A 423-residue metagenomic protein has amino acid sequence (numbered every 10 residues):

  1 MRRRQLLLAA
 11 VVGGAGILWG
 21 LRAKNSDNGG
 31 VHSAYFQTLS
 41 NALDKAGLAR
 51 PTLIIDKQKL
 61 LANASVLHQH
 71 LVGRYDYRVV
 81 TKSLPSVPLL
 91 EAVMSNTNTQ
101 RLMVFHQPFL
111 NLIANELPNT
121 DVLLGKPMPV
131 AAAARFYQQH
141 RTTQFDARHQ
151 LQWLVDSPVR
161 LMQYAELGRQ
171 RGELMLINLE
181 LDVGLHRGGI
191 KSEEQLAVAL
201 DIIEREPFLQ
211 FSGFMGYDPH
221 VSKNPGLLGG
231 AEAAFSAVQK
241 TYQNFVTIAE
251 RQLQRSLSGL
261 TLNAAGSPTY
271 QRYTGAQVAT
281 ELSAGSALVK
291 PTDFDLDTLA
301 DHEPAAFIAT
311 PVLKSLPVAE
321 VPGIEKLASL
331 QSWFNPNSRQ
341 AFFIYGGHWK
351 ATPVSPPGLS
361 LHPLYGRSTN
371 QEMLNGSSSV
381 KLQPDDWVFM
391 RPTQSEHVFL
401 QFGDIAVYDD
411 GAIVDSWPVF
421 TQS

Functional and structural regions predicted by a protein language model:
M1-Q139, W417, T421-S423: A charged N-terminal "starter" segment
R3-L7, V318-S423: C-terminal accessory subdomain/extension
A10, L176, D182-A300: Active-site loop/helix belt of alpha/beta enzymes
I55-A62, L84, P88, V159 (+6 more regions): Conserved active-site and cofactor/substrate-binding residues in soluble primary-metabolism enzymes
Y77-K223: Active-site-proximal beta-alpha core segment in soluble small-molecule metabolic enzymes
V80, A265, A284-G285, L313-S315 (+2 more regions): Generic beta-strand/beta-sheet core signal
Y270-F343: Active-site loop ensemble at the mouth of alpha/beta enzyme cores that anchors a bound cofactor
